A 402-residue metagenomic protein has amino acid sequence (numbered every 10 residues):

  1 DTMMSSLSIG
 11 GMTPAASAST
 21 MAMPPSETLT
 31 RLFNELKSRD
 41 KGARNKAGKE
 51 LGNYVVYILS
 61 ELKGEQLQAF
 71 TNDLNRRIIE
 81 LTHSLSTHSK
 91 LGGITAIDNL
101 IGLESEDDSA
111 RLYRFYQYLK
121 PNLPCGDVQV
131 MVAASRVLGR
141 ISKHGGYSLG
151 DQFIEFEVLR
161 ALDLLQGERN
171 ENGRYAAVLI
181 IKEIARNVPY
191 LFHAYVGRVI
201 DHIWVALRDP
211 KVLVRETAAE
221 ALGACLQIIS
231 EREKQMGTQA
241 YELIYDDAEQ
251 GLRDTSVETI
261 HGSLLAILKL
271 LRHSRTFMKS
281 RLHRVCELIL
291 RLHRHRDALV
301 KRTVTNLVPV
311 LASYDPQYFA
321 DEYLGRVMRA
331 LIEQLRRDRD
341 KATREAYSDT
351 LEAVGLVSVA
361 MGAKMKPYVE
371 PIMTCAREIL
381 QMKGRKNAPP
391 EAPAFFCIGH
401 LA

Functional and structural regions predicted by a protein language model:
T2-E61, N72-E80: N-terminal "cap/leader" segments of large eukaryotic alpha-helical scaffolds
M23-F33, E61-T82, D108-L123, L149-L165 (+5 more regions): HEAT/HEAT-like alpha-solenoid repeats
M23-S26, G42, N53, Y57 (+5 more regions): Alpha-helical scaffold domains
L36, E50-I58, A96-E104, L123 (+12 more regions): Hydrophobic residues within the alpha-helices of tandem HEAT/HEAT-like
R39-D40, L85-S86, G126-D127, R169-N170 (+5 more regions): Short inter-helical turns and helix N-cap capping residues of alpha-solenoid HEAT/ARM repeat scaffolds
R44, K90, M131, R174 (+5 more regions): Residue-level detector of extended alpha-helical repeat arrays and alpha-solenoid scaffolds
E50, Q66-F70, S89-G92, A96 (+11 more regions): Alpha-solenoid helical repeat scaffolds
H88-R160: A generic tandem-repeat structural signature
